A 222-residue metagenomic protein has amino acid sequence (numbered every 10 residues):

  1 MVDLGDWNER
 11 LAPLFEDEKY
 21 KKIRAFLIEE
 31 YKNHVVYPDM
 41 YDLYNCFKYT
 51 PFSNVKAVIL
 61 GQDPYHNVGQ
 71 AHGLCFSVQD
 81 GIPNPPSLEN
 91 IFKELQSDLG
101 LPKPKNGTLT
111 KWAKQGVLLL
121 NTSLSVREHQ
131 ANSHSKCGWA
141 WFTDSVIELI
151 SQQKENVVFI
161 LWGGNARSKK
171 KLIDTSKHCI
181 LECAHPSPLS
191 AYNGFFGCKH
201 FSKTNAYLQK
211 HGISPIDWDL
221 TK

Functional and structural regions predicted by a protein language model:
M1, T221-K222: Basic/polar N-terminal segments that are highly enriched at the extreme N-terminus, encompassing both cleavable
M1-A12: Generic N-terminal amphipathic, Lys/Arg-enriched alpha-helix
D3-L4, C183-H185: Short acidic (Asp/Glu) and glycine-rich catalytic loops that position anionic groups and cofactors
P13-V158, N165-S168, I173-D174, C179-E182 (+3 more regions): A polyanion-binding, active-site-adjacent surface
F195, H200: C-terminal substrate-binding/active-site "lid" region of AdoMet-derived donor-dependent transferases
